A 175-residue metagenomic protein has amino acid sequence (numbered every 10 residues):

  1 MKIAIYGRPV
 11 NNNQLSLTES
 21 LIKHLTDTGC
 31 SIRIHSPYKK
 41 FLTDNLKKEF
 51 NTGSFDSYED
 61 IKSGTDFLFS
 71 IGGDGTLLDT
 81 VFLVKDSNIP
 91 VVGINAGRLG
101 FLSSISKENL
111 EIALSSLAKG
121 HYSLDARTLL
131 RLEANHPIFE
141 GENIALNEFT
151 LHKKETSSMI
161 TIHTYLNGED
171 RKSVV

Functional and structural regions predicted by a protein language model:
M1-F67, E108-S123, A134-N143: ATP/NTP phosphate-donor binding region
Q14-L15, G75-V81, S173: Short glycine/serine/threonine-rich phosphate/pyrophosphate-binding segments that cradle anionic phosphate groups
T26, V84-S87: Short, conserved loop/helix-junction motifs that constitute active-site signature segments in enzyme catalytic cores
H35, I71, V92-I94: Generic beta-sheet signal
D66, S70-D74, V81-L83: N-terminal glycine-rich "phosphate-gripper" loop used for MgATP/nucleotide binding and carboxylate activation
S87-I105: Short, acidic/small-residue loops that bind anionic groups at enzyme active sites
F101-S173: Catalytic core of DAGKc-family lipid kinases
